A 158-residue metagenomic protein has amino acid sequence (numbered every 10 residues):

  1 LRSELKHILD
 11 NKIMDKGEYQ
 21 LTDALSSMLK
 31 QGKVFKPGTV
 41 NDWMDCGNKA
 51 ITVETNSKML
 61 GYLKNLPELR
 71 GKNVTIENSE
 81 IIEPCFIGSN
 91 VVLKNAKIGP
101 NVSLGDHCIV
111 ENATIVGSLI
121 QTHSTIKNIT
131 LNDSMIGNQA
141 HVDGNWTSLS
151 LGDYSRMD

Functional and structural regions predicted by a protein language model:
L1-G61: Catalytic-core segments of class I nucleotidyltransferases/pyrophosphorylases that form NMP-activated intermediates
F35-C46, K58-P67, G88-P100, D153: Short, Lys/Arg-enriched charge-dense amphipathic segments
N48-E83: Internal anion-binding site segments
L69-D158: Structural signal for interior beta-strand "rungs" in well-ordered beta-sheet cores of soluble enzyme domains
